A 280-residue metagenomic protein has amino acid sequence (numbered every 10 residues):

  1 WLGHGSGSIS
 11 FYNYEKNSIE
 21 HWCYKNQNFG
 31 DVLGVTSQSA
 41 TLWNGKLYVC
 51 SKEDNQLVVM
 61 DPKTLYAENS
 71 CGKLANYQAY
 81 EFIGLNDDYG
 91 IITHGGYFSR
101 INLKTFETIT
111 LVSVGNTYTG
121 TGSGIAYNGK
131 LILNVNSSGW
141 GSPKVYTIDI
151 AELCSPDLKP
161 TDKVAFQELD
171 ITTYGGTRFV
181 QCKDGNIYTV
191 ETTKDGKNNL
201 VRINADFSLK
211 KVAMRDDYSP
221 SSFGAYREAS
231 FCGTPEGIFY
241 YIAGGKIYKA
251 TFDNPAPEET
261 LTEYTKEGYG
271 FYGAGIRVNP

Functional and structural regions predicted by a protein language model:
W1-G5, V49-E53, I91-G96, L133-W140 (+5 more regions): Conserved beta-strand positions in repeat-built beta-propeller and related beta-rich domains
W1-Q56, P62-L65, A250-F252, G273-P280: Acidic/polar, low-complexity intrinsically disordered N-terminal segments immediately downstream of a Sec signal
G3-S10, N55-V59, Y97-N102, G139-D149 (+2 more regions): Structural motif
Y14-N17, D61-L65, N102-F106, D149-C154 (+2 more regions): Short loop/turn segments that connect beta-strands within beta-propeller blades
I19-N28, E68-L74, I109-G115, S155-D170 (+2 more regions): Beta-propeller fold detector
V32-S39, A75-D87, S113-G129, F166-D184 (+2 more regions): Repeated scaffold domains used in trafficking and secretory/extracellular systems, primarily beta-propellers
T41-I150: Long, acidic/polar, low-complexity amphipathic helices and coiled-coil-like
E191-P280: Intrinsically disordered, low-complexity segments enriched in Gly and acidic/Ser/Thr residues that form flexible
